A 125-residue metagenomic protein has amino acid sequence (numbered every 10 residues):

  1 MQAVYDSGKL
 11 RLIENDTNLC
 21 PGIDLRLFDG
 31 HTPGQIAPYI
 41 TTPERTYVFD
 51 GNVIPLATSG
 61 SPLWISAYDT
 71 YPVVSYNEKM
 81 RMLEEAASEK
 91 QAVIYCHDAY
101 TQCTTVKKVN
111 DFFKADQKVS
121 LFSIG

Functional and structural regions predicted by a protein language model:
M1-L27, Y76-K90: Metallo-beta-lactamase
M1-N15, I36, V53, A57-I65: Active-site-proximal loop/helix segment associated with metal-binding centers of metalloenzymes
I23-D29, V48-N52: Active-site-proximal beta-strand elements of phosphoester/diester hydrolases
H31, Q35, H97: Histidine-centered divalent metal-coordination motifs
Y39, P43-G125: Cap/insert and terminal regions of metallo-dependent hydrolase folds
